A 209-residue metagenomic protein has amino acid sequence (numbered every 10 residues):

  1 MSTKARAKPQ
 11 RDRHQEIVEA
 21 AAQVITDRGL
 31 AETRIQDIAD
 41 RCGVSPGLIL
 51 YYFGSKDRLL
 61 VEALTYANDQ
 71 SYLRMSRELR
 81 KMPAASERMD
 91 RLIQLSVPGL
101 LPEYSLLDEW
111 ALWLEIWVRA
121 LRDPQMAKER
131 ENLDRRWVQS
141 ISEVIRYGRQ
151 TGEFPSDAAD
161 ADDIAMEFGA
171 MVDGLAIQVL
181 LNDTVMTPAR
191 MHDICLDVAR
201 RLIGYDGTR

Functional and structural regions predicted by a protein language model:
M1-D12, G207-R209: N-terminal intrinsically disordered/low-complexity leader segments
R13, K56, A63, A67-S71 (+6 more regions): Hydrophobic/aromatic residues within well-ordered alpha-helical segments
E16, A20-E62, Y66: Helix-turn-helix
D27-A31, K81-M82, T151: Short coil/turn segments at alpha/beta junctions that flank glycine-rich nucleotide-binding fingerprints
E62, S76-D108, A161, A165-F168: Hydrophobic alpha-helical connector segments
R91, Y104-K128: Amphipathic alpha-helical segments used for helix-helix packing
L101-D108, E143-F154: A surface-exposed regulatory interaction patch that couples sensing to output across bacterial transport/metabolic
Q125-E131, R135, R149-A199, D206-R209: Hydrophobic/aromatic-rich alpha-helical bundle segments in the mid-to-C-terminal region
